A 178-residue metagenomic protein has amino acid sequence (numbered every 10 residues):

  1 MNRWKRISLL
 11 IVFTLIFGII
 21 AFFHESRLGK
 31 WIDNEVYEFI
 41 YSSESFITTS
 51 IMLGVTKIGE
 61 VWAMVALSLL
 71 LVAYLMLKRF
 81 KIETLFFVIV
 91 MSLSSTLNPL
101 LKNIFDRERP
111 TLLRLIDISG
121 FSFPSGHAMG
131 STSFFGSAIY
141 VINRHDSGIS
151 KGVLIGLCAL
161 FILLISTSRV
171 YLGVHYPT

Functional and structural regions predicted by a protein language model:
M1-A63, N103-F105, R109-L115: N-terminal transmembrane-helix/juxtamembrane module of multi-pass inner/ER membrane proteins
M1-K5, A73-F86, R144-S150: Membrane-interface helix-boundary motifs at transmembrane edges
S8, R114-T178: Membrane-embedded catalytic cores of phosphoryl/pyrophosphoryl-handling enzymes
L10, S68-T96: Interfacial segments of alpha-helical transmembrane regions
I16-I20, S92-N98, L160-V170: Aromatic-anchored segments of alpha-helical transmembrane domains
Y37, N98-K102, D106, I139 (+1 more regions): Membrane-water interface at transmembrane helix exits
M64-L67, L71, M91, L154 (+2 more regions): Hydrophobic alpha-helical transmembrane segments of polytopic
L85-R114, Y171-T178: Hydrophobic alpha-helical transmembrane segments of integral membrane proteins
